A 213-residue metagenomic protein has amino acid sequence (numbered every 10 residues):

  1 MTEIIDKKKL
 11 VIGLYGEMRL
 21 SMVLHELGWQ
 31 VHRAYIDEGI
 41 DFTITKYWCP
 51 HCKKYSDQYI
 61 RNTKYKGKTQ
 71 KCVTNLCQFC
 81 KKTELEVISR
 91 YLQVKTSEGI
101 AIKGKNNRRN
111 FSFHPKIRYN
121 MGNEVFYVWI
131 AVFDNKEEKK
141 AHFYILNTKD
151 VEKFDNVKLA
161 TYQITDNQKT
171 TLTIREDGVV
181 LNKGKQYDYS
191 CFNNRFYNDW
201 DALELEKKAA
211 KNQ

Functional and structural regions predicted by a protein language model:
M1-E38, I44-Q213: Mixed-charge (Asp/Glu-Lys/Arg
